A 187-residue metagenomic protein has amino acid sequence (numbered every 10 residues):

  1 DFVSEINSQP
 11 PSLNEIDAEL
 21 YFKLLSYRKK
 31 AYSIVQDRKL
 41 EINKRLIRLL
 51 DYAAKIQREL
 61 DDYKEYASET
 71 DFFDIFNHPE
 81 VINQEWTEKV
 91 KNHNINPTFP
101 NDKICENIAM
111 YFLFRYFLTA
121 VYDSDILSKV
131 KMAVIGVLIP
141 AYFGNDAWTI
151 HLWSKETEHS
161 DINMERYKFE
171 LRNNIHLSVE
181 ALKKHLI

Functional and structural regions predicted by a protein language model:
F2-I187: Hydrophobic, aromatic-lined core segments that form the binding pocket/scaffold for planar heteroaromatic ligands
